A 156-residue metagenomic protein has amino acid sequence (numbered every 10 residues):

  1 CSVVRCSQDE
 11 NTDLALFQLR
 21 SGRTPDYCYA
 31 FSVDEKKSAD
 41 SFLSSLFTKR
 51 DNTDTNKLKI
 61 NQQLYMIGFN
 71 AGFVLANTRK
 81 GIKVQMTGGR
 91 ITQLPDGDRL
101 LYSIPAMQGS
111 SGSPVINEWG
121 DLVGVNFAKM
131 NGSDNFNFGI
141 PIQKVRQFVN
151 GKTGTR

Functional and structural regions predicted by a protein language model:
V4, L19-S21, L46, R156: C-terminal recognition in membrane/secretory proteostasis and scaffolding
V4-S7, D26-E35, F42-L100, A106-S110 (+1 more regions): Flexible, gly/ser-rich surface segments that form the specificity/activation loops bordering the active-site cleft
N11-A15, K59, F148, T155: N-terminal activation segment of mature serine protease catalytic domains
D13-R20, L100-Y102: A generic structural motif
S21, E35, I142-K144: Non-catalytic surface loops within mature trypsin-like serine protease
G22-Y29, R146: Short helix-loop capping/hinge motifs at secondary-structure junctions, enriched in acidic/polar residues
D96, I116-R156: C-terminal subregion of chymotrypsin/trypsin-like serine protease catalytic domains
G112-P114: Beta-propeller and closely related beta-sheet repeat lectin domains
